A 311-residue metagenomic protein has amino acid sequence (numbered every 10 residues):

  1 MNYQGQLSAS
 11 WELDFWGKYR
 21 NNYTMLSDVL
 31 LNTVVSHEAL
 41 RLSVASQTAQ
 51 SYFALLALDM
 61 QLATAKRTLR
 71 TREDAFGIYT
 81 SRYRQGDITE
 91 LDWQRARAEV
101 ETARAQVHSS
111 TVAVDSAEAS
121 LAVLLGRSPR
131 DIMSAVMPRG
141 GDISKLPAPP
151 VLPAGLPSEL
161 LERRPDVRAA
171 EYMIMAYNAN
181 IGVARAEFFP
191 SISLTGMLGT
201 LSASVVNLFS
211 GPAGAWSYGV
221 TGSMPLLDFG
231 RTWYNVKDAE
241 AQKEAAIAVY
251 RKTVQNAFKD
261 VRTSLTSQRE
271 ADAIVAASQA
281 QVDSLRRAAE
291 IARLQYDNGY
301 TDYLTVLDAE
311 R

Functional and structural regions predicted by a protein language model:
M1-A39, V151-V254, D260, S264-S267: Small/polar-residue-enriched beta-strand and adjacent coil segments characteristic of outer-membrane beta-barrel
Y3, S27, A75, T89 (+1 more regions): Short, conserved phosphate-binding/catalytic loop or strand-edge motifs used in phosphoryl-/nucleotidyl-transfer
N22, T71, R95, A113 (+1 more regions): Short acidic-hydrophobic sequence patches enriched in Asp/Glu that either
L40, V44-R67, D74-S81, R97-V100 (+3 more regions): Amphipathic alpha-helical coiled-coil segments
R67-R70, D87-T89, W93, V107-L161 (+1 more regions): Short, solvent-exposed, mixed-charge loop/turn linkers that connect secondary-structure elements
E90, A203-N207, Y303: Outer-membrane beta-barrel proteins
